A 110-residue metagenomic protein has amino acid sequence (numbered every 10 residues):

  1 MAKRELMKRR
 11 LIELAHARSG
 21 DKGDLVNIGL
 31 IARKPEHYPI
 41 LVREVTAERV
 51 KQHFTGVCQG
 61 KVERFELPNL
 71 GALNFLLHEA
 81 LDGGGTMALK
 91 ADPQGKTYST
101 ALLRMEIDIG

Functional and structural regions predicted by a protein language model:
A2-G110: Long, contiguous binding/interaction regions
